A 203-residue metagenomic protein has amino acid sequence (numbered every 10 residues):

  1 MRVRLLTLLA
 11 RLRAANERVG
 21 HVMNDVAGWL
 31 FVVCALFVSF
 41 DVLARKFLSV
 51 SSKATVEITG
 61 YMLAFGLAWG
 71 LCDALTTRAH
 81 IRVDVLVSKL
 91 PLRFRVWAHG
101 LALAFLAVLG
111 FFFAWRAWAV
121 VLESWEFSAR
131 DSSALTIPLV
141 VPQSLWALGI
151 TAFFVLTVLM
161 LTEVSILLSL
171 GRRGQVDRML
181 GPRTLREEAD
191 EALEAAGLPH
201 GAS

Functional and structural regions predicted by a protein language model:
M1-S203: Alpha-helical transmembrane segments and membrane-interface helix-loop junctions in multi-pass membrane proteins
